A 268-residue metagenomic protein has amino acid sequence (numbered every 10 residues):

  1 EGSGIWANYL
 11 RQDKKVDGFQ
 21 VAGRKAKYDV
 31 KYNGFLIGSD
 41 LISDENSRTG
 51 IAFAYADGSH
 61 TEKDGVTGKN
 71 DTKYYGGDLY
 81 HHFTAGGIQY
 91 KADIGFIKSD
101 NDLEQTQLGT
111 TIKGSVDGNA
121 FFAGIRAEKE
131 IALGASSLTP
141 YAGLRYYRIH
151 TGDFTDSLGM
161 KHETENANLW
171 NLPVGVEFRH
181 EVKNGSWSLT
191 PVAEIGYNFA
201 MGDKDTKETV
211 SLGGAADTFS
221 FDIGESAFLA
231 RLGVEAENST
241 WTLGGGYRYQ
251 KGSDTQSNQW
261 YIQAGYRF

Functional and structural regions predicted by a protein language model:
E1-S137, G246-D254: Outer membrane beta-barrel translocator domains of Type V secretion systems
Q20-Y28, K63-K69, D100-D117, I149-L169 (+1 more regions): Solvent-exposed, glycine/polar-rich loop segments of beta-barrel outer-membrane systems
I37, H81, A142-Y146, A193: Membrane-active amphipathic alpha-helices enriched in small hydrophobic residues
D78-L79, K161-F268: Outer membrane beta-barrel transmembrane domains
D93, P140-A142, T190-E194: Beta-strand segments within the central parallel beta-sheet cores of soluble alpha/beta enzyme folds
A127-K129, L138, G143-I149: Solvent-exposed flexible segments
G134-T139, I149-D153, N184-L189: Short, structured loop/turn "capping" segments at alpha-beta junctions
